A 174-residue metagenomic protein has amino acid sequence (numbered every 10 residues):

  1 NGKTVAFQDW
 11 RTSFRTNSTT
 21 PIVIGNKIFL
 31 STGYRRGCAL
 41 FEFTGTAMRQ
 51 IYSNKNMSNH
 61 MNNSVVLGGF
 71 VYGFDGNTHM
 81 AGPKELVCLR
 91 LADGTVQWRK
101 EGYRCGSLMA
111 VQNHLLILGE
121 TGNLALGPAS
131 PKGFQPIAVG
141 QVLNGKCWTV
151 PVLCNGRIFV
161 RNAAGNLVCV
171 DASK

Functional and structural regions predicted by a protein language model:
N1-K174: Noncatalytic, solvent-exposed loop/strand surfaces of beta-propeller-type extracellular/periplasmic domains
